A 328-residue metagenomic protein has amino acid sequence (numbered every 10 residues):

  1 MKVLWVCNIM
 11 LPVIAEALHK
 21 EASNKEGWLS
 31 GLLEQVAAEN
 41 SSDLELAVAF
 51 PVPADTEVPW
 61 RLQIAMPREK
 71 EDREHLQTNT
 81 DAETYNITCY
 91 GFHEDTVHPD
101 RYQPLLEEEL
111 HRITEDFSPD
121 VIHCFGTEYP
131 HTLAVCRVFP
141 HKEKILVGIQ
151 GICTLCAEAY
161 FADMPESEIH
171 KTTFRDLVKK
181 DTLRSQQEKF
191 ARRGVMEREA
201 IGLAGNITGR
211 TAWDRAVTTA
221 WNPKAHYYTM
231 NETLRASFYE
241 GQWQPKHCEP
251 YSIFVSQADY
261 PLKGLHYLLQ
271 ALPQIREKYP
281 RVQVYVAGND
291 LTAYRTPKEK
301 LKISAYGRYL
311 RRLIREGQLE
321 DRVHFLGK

Functional and structural regions predicted by a protein language model:
M1-E74: N-terminal subdomain of nucleotide-sugar transferases
K2-V6, V121, F139-K179, T208 (+1 more regions): Active-site proximal beta-strand in glycosyltransferases
L4, Q244-K263, L269-Q274, V284-Y285: Conserved donor-binding/catalytic core segment of Leloir-type glycosyltransferases
Q35, E39, V138, H266-P280 (+1 more regions): Short hydrophobic signal-anchor/transmembrane segments that target glycosyltransferases and glycosylation machinery
R112-Y129, V135, L146: Short N-terminal targeting/anchoring amphipathic segment
I169-N206, A216, A220: Membrane-proximal helix-turn-helix segments that form the acceptor-binding/catalytic region of lipid-linked
T219, T233-P250: Acidic anion/phosphate-binding donor-loop and adjacent secondary structure in glycosyltransferase catalytic cores
T292, K298-K328: Nucleotide-activated donor-binding/catalytic signature segment of Leloir-type glycosyltransferases, i.e., the conserved
